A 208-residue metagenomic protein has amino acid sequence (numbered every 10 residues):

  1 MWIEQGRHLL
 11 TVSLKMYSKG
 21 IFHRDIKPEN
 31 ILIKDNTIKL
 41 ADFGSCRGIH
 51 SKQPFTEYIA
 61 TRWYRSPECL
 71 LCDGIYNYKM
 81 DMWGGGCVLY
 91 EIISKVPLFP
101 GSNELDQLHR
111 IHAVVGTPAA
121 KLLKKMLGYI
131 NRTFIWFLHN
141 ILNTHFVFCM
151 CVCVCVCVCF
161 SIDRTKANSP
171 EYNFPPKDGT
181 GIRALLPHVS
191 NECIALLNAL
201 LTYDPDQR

Functional and structural regions predicted by a protein language model:
M1-N36, N191-A195: Conserved alphaE helix
T56-C69: Conserved activation segment of eukaryotic-like protein kinases, specifically the C-terminal portion of the activation
C69-M80: Conserved end of the kinase activation segment
G85-S94: Short, conserved alpha-helix in the C-lobe of eukaryotic-like protein kinase catalytic domains
V96-N103, A119: Activation segment of protein kinase catalytic domains
P118-H139, C157-A199: C-terminal lobe substrate-recognition/regulatory segment of protein kinase catalytic domains
R208: Conserved HRD-motif arginine in the catalytic loop of eukaryotic-like protein kinases
